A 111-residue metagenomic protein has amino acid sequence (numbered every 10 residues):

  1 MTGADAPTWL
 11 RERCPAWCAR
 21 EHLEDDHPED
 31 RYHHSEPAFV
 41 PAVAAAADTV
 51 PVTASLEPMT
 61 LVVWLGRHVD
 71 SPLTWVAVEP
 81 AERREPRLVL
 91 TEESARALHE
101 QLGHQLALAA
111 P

Functional and structural regions predicted by a protein language model:
M1-E93, A97, Q101-P111: Positively charged, low-complexity terminal tracts and the immediately adjacent first secondary-structure elements
